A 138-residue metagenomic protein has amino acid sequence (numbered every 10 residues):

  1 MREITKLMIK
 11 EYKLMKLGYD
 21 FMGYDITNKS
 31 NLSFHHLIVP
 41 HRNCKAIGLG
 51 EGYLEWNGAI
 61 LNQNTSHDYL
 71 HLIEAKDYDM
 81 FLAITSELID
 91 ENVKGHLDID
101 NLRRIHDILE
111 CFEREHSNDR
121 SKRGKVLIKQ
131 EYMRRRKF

Functional and structural regions predicted by a protein language model:
M1, R134-F138: Short intrinsically disordered terminal tails
R2, H36-L37, G124-V126: Residue-level marker of intrinsically disordered, low-complexity segments enriched for small/polar residues
R2-S33: Short cysteine-rich loop/turn motifs with clustered Cys
D20-G23, A59-Q63: Cys/His/Pro-rich metal-binding microdomains
M22, H36-L37, S66: Broad hydrophobic/π-residue packing in well-ordered secondary structure
S33-P40, I60: Histidine-centered catalytic micro-motifs used for acid/base chemistry in nuclease and nucleotide-processing active
H41-A59, T65-Q130, R134: Polybasic, low-complexity binding patches
